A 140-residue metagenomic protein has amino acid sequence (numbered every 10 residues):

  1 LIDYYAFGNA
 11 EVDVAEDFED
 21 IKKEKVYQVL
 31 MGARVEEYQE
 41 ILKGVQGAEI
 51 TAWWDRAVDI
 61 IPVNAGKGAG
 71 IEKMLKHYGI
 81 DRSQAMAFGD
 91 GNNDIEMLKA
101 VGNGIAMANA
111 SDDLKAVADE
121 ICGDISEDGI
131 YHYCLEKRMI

Functional and structural regions predicted by a protein language model:
L1-F88, N92-M97: Conserved acidic, metal-coordinating active-site core of Asp-based, Mg2+-dependent phosphoryl-transfer enzymes
D55-V58, N109-D112, S126-I130: Short, acidic/turn-prone active-site loops that include or flank metal/cofactor- and phosphate-binding residues
I60-N64, K115-I121, Y131-C134: Short, charged, surface-exposed secondary-structure boundary motifs
G70-K73, G129, Y133: Well-ordered alpha-helical segments embedded in enzymatic catalytic cores
I71, D81-A118, G123-I125: Acidic, Mg2+-coordinating phosphoryl-transfer loop and its flanking beta/alpha structural elements, shared across
E136-I140: Generic C-terminal helix-cap and adjacent flexible tail
